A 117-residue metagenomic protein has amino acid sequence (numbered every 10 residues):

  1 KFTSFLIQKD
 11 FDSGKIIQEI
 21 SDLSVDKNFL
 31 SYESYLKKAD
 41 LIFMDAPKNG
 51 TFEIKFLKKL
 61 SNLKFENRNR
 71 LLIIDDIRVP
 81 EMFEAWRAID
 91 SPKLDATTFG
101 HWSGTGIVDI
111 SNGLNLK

Functional and structural regions predicted by a protein language model:
K1-K117: S-adenosylmethionine/decaboxylated-SAM
